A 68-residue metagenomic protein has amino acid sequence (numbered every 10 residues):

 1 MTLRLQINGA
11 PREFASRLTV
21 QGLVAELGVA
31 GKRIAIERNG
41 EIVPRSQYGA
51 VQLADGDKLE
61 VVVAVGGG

Functional and structural regions predicted by a protein language model:
M1-G67: Ubiquitin-like/PB1-type beta-grasp interaction modules and other compact soluble beta-rich domains
